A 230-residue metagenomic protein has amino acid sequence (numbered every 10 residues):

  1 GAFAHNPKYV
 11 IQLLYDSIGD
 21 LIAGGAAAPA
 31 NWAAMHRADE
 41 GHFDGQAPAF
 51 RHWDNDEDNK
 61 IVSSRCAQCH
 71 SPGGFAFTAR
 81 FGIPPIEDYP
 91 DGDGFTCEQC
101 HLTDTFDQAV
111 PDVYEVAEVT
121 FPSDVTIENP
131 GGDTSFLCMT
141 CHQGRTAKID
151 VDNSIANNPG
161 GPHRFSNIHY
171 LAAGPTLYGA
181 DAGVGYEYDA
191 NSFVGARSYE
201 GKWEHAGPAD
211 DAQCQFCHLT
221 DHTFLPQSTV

Functional and structural regions predicted by a protein language model:
G1-A79, I86-V230: C-type cytochrome heme-c attachment and multiheme electron-transfer modules
